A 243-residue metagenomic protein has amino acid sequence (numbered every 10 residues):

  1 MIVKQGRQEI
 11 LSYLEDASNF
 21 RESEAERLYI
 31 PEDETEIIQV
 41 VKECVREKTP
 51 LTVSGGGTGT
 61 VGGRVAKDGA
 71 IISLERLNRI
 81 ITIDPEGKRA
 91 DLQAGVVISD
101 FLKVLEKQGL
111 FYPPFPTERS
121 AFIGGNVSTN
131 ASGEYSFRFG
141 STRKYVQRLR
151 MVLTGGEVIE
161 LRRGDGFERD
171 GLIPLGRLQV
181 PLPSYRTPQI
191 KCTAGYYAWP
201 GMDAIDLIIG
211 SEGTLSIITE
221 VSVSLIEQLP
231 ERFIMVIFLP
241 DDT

Functional and structural regions predicted by a protein language model:
M1-K42, R46-T49, T58-K88, F139 (+2 more regions): N-terminal flexible segment immediately upstream of the FAD-binding catalytic core in FAD-dependent oxidoreductases
Q8-E9, G57, E118, G164: Short, solvent-exposed coil/turn elements at secondary-structure transition points
E24, V45-E47, S54-G56, A121 (+2 more regions): Short, basic and Ser/Thr-rich N-terminal targeting/leader segments
K48-L51, N130: Short secondary-structure junctions and interdomain/linker hinges
L51-S54, Y112: ATP-grasp fold ATP-binding core
V53, L74, A94: Conserved strand-loop elements at the edges of beta-sheets that form or border functional pockets
R79-I83, A94, I98-D242: FAD-binding subdomain of flavoenzyme oxidoreductases
